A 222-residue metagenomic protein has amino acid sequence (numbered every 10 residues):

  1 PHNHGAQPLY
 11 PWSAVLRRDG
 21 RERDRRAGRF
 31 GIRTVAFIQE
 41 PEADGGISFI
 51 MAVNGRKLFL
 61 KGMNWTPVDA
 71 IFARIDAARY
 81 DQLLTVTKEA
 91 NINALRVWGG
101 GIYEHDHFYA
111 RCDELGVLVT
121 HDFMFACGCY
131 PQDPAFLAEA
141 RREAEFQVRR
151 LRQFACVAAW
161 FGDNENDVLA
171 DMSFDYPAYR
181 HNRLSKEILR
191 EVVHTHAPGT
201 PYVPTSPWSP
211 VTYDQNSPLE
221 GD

Functional and structural regions predicted by a protein language model:
P1-L95, E114, E220: Secreted/periplasmic carbohydrate-active enzymes, especially glycoside hydrolases
V97-G101, H105-E114, V119-D222: Substrate-binding/catalytic cleft of secreted carbohydrate-active enzymes, primarily glycoside hydrolases
